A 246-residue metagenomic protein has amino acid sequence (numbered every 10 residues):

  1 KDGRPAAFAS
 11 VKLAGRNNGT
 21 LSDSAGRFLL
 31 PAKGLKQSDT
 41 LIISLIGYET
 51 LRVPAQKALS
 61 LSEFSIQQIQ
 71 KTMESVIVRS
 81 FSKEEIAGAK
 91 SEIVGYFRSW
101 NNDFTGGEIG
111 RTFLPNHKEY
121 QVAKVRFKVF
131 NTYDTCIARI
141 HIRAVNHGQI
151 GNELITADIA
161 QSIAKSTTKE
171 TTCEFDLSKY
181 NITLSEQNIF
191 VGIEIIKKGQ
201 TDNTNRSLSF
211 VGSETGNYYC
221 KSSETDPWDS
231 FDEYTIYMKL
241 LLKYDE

Functional and structural regions predicted by a protein language model:
D2-G15: Short, ordered, surface-exposed loop/turn motifs in non-cytosolic proteins
S10-K12, I42, R139-R143: Beta-strand signatures of extracellular beta-sandwich domains
N17-R27: Short, acidic Ser/Thr/Gly-rich low-complexity loop/linker segments typical of extracellular and cell-surface proteins
D23, E153-S166: Solvent-exposed serine/threonine-rich low-complexity stretches and specific carbohydrate-binding patches
A25-K33, S62: Short, surface-exposed beta-strand/beta-hairpin micro-motifs centered on an aromatic residue
T40-V53: A short, solvent-exposed loop/turn motif at the edges and junctions of modular extracellular/periplasmic domains
K71-N146, E186-N188, E194-E246: Beta-sheet-rich sandwich/jelly-roll-like modules and their strand-loop junctions
C173-E186: Short, surface-exposed tryptophan/glycine-enriched loops that mediate extracellular molecular recognition
